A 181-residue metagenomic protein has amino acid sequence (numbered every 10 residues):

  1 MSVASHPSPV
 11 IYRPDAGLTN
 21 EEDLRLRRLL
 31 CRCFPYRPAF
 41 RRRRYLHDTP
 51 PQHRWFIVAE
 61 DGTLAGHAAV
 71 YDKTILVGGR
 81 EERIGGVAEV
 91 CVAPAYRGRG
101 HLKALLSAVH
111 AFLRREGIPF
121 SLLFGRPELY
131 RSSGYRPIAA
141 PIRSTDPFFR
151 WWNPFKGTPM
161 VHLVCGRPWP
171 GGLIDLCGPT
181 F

Functional and structural regions predicted by a protein language model:
M1-E21: Conserved N-terminal entry element of GNAT/NAT acetyltransferase domains
D15-C91: A conserved beta-strand-loop-helix scaffold within acyl/acetyltransferase catalytic domains
K73-I75, A95, E128: Short coil/turn motifs at secondary-structure junctions
Y96-A108, I118: Conserved acetyl-CoA pyrophosphate-binding loop and the N-cap/start of the following alpha-helix in GNAT-like
F112: Short alpha-helical functional segments enriched in proximate histidine and acidic residues
R115-S121, G125-W152: Conserved active-site alpha-helix within GNAT-family acetyltransferase domains
T145-F181: C-terminal "cap" of GNAT-fold acetyltransferases
